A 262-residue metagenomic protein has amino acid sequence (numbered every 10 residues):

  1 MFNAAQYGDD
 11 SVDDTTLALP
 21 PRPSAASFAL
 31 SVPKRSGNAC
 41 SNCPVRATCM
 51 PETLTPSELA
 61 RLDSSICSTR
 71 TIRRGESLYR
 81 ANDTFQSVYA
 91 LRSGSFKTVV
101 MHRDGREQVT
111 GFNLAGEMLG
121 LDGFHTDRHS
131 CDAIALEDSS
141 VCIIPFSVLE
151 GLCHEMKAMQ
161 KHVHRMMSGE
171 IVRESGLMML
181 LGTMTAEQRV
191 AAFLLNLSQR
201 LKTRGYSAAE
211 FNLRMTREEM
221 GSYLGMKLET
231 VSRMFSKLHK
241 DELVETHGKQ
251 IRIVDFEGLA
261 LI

Functional and structural regions predicted by a protein language model:
F2-R74, M118-L119, G123-H125: Cyclic nucleotide-binding regulatory module and flanking cytosolic helices
G75, Q86-V99, A115-G116: Glycine- and acidic-residue-biased ligand/ion/polar-headgroup-sensing regions
S77-D83: Short phosphate-coordinating micro-motif centered on Lys-Gly-acidic
S93, S147-V148, E218, E257: Alpha-helix/helix-capping structural signal
R103-T110: Short alpha-helix-to-loop micro-motif enriched in aromatics/charged/Gly
G111-V172, G176: Cyclic-nucleotide recognition modules
H154-G225: Polybasic "coupling" helices that flank or enter modular domains
Q199-I262: Phosphate-/nucleic-acid-contacting segments
